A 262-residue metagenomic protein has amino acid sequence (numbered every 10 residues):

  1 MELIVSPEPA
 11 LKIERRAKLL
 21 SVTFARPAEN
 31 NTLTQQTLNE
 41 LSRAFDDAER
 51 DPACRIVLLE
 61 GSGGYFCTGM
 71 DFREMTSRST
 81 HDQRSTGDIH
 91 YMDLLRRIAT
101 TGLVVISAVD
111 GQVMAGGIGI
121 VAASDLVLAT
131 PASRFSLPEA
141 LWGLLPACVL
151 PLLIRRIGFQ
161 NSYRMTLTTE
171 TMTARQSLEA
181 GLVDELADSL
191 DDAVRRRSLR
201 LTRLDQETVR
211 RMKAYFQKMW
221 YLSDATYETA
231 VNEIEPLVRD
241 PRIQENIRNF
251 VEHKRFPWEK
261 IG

Functional and structural regions predicted by a protein language model:
M1-P7, R248-G262: Terminal low-complexity tails and localization/encapsulation signals of metabolic enzymes
M1-S62, L199: Conserved CoA-thioester-binding segment of acyl-CoA-metabolizing enzymes
G61-R97: Glycine- (often His-adjacent) and acidic-residue-rich active-site loop that binds/positions the CoA thioester
L95-W142, T171: Glycine-rich beta-to-alpha active-site loop
L126, R164, T168-E170, E185: Well-ordered beta-strand positions
L128-S133, V183-E228, W258-G262: C-terminal long alpha-helix characteristic of the crotonase
L150-Q160: Hydrophobic, secondary-structure "cap" segments at the distal end of domains
